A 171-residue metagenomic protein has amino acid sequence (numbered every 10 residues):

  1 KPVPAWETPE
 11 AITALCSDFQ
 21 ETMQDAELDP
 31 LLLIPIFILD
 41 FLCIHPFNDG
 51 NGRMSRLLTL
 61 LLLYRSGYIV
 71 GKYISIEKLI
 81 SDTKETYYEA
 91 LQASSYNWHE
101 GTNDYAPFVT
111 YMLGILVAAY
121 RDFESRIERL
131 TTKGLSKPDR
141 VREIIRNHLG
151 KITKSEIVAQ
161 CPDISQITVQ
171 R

Functional and structural regions predicted by a protein language model:
K1-R171: FIC/Doc superfamily catalytic core
